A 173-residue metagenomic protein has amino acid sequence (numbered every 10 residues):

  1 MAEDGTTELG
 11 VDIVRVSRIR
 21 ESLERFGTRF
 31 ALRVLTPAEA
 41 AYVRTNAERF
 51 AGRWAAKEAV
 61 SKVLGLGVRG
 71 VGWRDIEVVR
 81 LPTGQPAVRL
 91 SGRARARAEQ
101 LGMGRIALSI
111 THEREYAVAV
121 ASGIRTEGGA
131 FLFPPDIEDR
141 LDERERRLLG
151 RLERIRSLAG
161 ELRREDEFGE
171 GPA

Functional and structural regions predicted by a protein language model:
M1-A173: Core catalytic alpha/beta fold that binds nucleotide/phospho-ligands
